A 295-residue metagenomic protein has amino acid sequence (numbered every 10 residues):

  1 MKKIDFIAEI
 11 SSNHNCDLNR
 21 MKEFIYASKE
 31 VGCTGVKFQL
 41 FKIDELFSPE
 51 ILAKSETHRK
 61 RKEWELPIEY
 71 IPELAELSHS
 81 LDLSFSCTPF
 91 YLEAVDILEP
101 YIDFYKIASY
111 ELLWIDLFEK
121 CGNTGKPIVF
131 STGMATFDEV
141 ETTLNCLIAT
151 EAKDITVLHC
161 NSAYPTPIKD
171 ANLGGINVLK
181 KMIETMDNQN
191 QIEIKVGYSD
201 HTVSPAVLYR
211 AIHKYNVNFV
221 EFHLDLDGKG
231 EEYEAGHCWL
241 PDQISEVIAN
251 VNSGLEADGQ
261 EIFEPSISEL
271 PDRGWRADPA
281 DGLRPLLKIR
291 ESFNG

Functional and structural regions predicted by a protein language model:
M1-G295: Catalytic cores and adjacent flexible loops of soluble metabolic enzymes that perform enolate/carbanion chemistry on
